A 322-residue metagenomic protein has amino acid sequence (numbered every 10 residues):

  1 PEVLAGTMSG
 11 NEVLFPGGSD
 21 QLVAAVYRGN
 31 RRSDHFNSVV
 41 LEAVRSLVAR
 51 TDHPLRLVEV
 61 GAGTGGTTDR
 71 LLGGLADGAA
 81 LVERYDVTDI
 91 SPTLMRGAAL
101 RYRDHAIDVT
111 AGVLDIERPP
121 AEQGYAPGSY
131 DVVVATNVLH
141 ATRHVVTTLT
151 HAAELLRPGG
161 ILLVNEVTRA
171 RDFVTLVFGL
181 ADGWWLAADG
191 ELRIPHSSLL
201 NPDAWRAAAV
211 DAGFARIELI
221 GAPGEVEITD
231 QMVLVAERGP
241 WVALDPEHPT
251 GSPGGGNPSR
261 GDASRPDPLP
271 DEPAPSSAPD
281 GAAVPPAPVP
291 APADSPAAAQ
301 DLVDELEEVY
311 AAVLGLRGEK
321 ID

Functional and structural regions predicted by a protein language model:
P1-P54: Conserved Class I S-adenosyl-L-methionine-dependent methyltransferase catalytic core
F36, P288-K320: Thiotemplate assembly-line natural product biosynthesis machinery
R56-V58, A62-A121: Class I SAM-dependent methyltransferase SAM/SAH-binding core
L81, L163-A212, R216-G221: C-terminal alpha-helical "lid/dimerization" subdomain adjacent to the S-adenosyl-L-methionine
P120-V133: A short acidic, Gly/Pro-enriched loop at the edge of an enzyme's catalytic core that lines a small-molecule cofactor
Y130-V146: A short SAM/SAH-binding and catalytic strip from SAM-dependent methyltransferases
V146-I161: A short glycine-rich, Lys/Arg-flanked "PGG" loop and its adjoining helix->strand segment in the class I
G221-G251: Core SAM-dependent methyltransferase catalytic element
